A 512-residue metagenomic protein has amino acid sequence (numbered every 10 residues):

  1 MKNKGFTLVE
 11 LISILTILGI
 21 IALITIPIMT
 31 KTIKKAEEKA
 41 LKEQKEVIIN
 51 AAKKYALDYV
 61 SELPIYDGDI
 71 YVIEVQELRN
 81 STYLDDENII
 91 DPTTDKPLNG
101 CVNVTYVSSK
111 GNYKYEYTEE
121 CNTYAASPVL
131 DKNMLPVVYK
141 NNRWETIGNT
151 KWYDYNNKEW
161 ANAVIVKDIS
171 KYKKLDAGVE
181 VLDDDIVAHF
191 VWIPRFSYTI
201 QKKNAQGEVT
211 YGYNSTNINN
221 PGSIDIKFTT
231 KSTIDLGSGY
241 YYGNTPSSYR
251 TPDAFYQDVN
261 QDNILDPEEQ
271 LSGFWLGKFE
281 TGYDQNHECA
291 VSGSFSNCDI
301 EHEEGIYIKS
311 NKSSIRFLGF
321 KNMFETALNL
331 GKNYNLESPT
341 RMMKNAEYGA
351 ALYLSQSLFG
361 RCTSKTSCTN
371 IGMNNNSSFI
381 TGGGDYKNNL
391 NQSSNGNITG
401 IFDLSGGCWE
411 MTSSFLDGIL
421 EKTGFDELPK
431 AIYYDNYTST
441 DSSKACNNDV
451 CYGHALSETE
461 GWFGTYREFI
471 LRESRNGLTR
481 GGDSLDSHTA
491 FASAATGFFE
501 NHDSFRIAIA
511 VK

Functional and structural regions predicted by a protein language model:
K2-T30: N-terminal single-pass transmembrane signal-anchor helix
G19, I28-N50: Aliphatic-rich helix starts adjacent to a transmembrane/signal segment
N50-D67, N80-D86, Q356-C362, E410 (+1 more regions): Alpha-helix exit/C-cap motif
V60-S109, G406: Extracellular/periplasmic head regions of type IV pilus-like filament subunits
C121-S248, D262, V511: N-terminal module-boundary/linker segments of secreted carbohydrate-active enzymes
E180, D184-V187, P221-L404: Short aromatic-cysteine micro-motif
T199-Q206, Y283-C289, S487-H488: Short, solvent-exposed loop/turn elements at domain surfaces
A346-G349, I380-G382, Y386-I398, L404-K512: C-terminal, surface-exposed recognition/capping segments
